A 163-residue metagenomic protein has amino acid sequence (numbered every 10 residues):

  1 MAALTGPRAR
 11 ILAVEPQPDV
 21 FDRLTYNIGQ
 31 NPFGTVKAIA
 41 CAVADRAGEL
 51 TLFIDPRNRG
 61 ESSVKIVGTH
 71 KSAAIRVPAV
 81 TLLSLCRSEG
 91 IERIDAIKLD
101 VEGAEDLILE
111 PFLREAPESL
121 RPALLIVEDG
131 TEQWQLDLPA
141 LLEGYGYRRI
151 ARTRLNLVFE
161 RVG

Functional and structural regions predicted by a protein language model:
M1-G163: Phosphate/nucleotide-binding beta-alpha loop and adjacent structural elements of enzyme active sites
